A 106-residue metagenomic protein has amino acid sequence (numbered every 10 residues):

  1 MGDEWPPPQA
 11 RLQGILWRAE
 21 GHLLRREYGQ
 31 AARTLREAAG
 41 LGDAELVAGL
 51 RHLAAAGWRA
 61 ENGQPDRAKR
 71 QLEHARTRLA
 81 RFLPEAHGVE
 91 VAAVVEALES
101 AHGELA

Functional and structural regions predicted by a protein language model:
M1-G42, H74-A106: N-terminal alpha-helical interaction modules that lie
H22, H52, R59-A60: Residue at a conserved register position within TPR or TPR-like alpha-solenoid repeats
L41-A48, G63-P65: Alpha-helix boundary/capping segments in eukaryotic regulatory proteins
A48-L50, A86-H87: Alpha-solenoid helical repeat scaffolds
R59-L83: TPR/TPR-like (Sel1-like) alpha-helical repeat modules
